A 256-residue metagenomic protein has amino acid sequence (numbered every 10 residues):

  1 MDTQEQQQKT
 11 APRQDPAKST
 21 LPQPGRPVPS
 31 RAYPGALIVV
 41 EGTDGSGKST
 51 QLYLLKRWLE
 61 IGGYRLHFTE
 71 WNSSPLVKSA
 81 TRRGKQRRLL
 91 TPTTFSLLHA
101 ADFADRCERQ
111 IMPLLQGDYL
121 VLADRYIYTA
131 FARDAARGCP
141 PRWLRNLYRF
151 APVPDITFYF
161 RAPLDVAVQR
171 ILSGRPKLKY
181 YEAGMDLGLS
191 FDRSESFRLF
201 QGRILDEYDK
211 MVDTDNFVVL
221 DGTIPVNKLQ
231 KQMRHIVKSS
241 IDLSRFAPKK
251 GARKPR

Functional and structural regions predicted by a protein language model:
D2-R31, K56, L172-R256: NTP-dependent small-molecule kinase module
S30-R57: Walker A (P-loop) phosphate-binding motif
L37-V40, L120, T157: Hydrophobic "anchor" residues on beta-strands that sit immediately upstream of conserved functional sites
E60-P152: ATP-dependent small-molecule kinase phosphotransfer cores that center on conserved nucleotide phosphate-binding segments
T69, F160, L220: Hydrophobic residues at beta-strand termini and immediately following loops that shape nucleotide-binding pockets
S73-P75, I127-Y128, A162-V168, V226: Conserved nucleotide-binding/hydrolysis micro-motifs of P-loop NTPases
A130-R203: A glycine- and Lys/Arg-enriched "phosphate-lid" helix/loop adjacent to the NTP-binding pocket of small-molecule kinases
